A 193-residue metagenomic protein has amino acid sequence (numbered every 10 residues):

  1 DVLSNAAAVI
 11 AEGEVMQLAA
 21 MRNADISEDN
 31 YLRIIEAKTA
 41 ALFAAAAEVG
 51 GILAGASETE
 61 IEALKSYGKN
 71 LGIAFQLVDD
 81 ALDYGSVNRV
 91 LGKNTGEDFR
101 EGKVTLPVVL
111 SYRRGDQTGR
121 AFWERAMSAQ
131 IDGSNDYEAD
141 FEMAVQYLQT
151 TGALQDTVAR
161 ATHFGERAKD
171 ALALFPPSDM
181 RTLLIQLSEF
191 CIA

Functional and structural regions predicted by a protein language model:
D1-A193: All-alpha prenyltransferase/terpene-synthase fold signal
